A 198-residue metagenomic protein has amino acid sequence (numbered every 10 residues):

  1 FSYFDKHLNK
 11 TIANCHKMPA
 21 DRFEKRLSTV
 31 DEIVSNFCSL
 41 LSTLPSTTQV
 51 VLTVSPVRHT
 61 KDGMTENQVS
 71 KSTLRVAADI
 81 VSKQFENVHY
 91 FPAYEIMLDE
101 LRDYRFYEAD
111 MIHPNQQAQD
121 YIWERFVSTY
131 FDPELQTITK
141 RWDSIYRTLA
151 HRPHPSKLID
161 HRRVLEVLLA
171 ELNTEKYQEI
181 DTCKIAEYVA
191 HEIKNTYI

Functional and structural regions predicted by a protein language model:
F1-S2, T11-I12, K61, L98-R102: Short acidic/His/Gly/Ser-rich catalytic and metal-binding motifs that mark active-site loops of diverse hydrolases
S2-T29: A solvent-exposed, charged loop/short amphipathic helix patch at secondary-structure junctions
E24-L27, D31, C38, P45 (+3 more regions): Residues lining hydrophobic/aromatic ligand-binding pockets adjacent to catalytic sites
S35, S39-S42, E124: Replace "anionic and nucleotidyl ligands
S39-Q68, I96, E100, W142-R152: Active-site segments of SGNH/GDSL-like serine hydrolases that catalyze O-acetyl group transfer/hydrolysis on lipids
Q49-V51, S72-D103, R125, P133-R141: Extracellular serine-dependent O-acyl
D103-M111: Short, surface-exposed amphipathic charged segments that create phosphate/polyanion-binding patches used for binding
A109-D110, D120, R125-I198: Conserved catalytic region of serine esterases and O-acyltransferases that act on ester linkages in lipids
